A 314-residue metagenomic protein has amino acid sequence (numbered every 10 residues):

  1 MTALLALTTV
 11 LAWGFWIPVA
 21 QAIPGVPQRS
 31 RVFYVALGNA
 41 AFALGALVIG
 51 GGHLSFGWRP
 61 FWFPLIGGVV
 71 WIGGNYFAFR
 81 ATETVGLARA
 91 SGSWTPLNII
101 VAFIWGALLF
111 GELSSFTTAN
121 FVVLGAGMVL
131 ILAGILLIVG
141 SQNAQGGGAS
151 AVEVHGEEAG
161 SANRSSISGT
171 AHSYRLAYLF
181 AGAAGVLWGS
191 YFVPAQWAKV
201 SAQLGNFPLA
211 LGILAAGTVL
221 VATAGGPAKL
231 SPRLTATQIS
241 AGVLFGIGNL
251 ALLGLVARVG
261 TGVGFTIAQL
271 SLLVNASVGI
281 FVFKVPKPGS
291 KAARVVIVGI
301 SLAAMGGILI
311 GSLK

Functional and structural regions predicted by a protein language model:
M1-K314: Polytopic alpha-helical membrane proteins, predominantly small-molecule transporters/carriers
